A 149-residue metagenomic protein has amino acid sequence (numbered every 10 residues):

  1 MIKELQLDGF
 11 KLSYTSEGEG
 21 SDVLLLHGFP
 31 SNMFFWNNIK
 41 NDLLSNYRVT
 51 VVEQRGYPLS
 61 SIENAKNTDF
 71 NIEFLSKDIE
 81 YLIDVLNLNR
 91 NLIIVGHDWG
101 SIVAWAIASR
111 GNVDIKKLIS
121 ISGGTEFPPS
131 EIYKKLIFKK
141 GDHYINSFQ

Functional and structural regions predicted by a protein language model:
M1-K11: N-terminal cap/lid segment of alpha/beta-hydrolase-fold proteins
E4-Q6, N41, S45, K77 (+1 more regions): Replace "anionic and nucleotidyl ligands
F10, T50, Y57-V95, W99-Q149: Flexible "cap/lid" subdomain of the alpha/beta-hydrolase fold that forms the substrate-access gate
S13-A65, L82: Conserved HGGG/HGGXW glycine-rich cap/lid loop of the alpha/beta-hydrolase fold
